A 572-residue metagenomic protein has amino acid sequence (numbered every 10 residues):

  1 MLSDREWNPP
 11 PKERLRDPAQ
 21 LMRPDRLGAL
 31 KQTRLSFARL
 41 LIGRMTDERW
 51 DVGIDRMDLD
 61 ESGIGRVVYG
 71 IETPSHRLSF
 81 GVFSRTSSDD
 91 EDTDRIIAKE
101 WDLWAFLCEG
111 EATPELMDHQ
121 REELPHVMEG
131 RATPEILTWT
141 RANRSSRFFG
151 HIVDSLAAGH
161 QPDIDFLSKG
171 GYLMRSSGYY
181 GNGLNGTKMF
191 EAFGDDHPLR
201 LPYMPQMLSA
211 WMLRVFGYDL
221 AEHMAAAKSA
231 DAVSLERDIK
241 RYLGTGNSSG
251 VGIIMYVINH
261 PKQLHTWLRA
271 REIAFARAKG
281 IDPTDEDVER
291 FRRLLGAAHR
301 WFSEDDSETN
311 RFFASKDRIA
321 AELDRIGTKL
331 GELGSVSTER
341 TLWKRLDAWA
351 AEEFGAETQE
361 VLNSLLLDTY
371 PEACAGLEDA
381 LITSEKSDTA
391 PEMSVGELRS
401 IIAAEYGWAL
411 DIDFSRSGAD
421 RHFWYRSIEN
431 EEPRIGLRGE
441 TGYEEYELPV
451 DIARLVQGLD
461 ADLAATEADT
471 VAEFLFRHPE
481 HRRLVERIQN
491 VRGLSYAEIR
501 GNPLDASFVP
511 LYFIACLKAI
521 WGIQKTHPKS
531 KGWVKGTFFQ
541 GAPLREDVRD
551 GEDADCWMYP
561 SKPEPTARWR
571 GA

Functional and structural regions predicted by a protein language model:
M1-E72: Charged, amphipathic alpha-helical stretches
T33-R44, K99-L173, R545-D555, K562-T566 (+1 more regions): Ampiphathic alpha-helical segments that act as solvent-exposed interaction surfaces
G43-K99, G396, E405-R426, N430-I435 (+2 more regions): Amphipathic, interaction-prone secondary-structure segments
M45, M128-F291, L295-D324, T338: Non-transmembrane, interaction-prone alpha-helical and coil segments associated with secretion and export
E72-W139, Q206-S249, I253-V257, T266-I273 (+6 more regions): Intrinsically disordered, low-complexity regulatory segments enriched in Ser/Thr/Pro and charged residues
E91, L184, F190-F193, L199 (+14 more regions): Acidic, low-complexity, intrinsically disordered interaction modules
K279, D379-G396, I412-D413, R426 (+2 more regions): Acidic, metal-dependent phosphodiester-chemistry machinery of nucleic-acid enzymes
F312-F313, A320-D324, S337-W343, A348 (+1 more regions): Intrinsically disordered, low-complexity segments enriched in Gly and acidic/Ser/Thr residues that form flexible
